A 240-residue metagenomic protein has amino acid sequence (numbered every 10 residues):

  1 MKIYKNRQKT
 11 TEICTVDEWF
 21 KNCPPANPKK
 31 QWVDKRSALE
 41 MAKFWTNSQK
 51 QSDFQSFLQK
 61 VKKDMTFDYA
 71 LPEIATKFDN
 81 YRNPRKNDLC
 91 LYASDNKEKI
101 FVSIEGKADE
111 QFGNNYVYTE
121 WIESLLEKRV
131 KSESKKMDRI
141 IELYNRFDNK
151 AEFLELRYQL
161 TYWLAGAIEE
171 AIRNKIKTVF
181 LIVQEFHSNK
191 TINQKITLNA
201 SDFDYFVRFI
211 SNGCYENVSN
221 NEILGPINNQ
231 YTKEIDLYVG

Functional and structural regions predicted by a protein language model:
M1-S52: Charged, often low-complexity linker/regulatory segments
D34-F78: Compositionally biased, flexible interaction segments
K63-N96, E110: Active-site metal-binding core of divalent-cation-utilizing nuclease and nuclease-like domains
L89-L91, I100-A108, W163: Conserved catalytic cores of phosphodiester-cleaving nucleases, focusing on short active-site segments
E98, E110-N115, I172, N189-N193: Short catalytic/ligand-binding loop motif for oxyanion handling, primarily in non-cytosolic enzymes, centered on
S103-E110, V183-S188: Short loop/turn segments at strand-loop or loop-helix junctions that form parts of catalytic or ligand-binding pockets
G113-L181: Acidic, metal/cofactor-coordinating or nucleic-acid-engaging core segments within structured domains
Q159-G240: Non-catalytic C-terminal interaction segments of nucleic acid-processing enzymes
